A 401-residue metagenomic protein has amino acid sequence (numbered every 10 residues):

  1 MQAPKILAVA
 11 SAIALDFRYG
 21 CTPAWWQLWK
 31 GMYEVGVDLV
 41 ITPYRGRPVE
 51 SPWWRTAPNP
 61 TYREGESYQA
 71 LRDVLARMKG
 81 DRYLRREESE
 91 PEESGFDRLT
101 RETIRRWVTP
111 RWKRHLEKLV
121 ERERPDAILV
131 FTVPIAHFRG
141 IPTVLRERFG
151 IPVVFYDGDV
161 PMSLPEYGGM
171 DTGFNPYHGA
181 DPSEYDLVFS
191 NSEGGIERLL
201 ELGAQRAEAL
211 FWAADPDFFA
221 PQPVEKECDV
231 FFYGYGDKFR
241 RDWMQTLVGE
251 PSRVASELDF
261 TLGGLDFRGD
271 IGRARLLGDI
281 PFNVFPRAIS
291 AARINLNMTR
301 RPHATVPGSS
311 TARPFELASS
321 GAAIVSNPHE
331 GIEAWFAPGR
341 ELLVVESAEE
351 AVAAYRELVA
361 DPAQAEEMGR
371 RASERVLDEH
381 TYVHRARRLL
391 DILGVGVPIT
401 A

Functional and structural regions predicted by a protein language model:
Q2-W54, P58-P60, D97-R98, W112-H115 (+7 more regions): Nucleotide-sugar donor-binding catalytic core of glycosyltransferases
Y44-K118, R122: A conserved catalytic-core segment of Leloir-type glycosyltransferases
R124-D126: Proline-aspartate-enriched helix->loop->beta-strand connector
R146-S163: Active-site proximal beta-strand in glycosyltransferases
L342-A348, E357-P362: Conserved acidic donor-binding segment of nucleotide-sugar-dependent glycosyltransferases
V359-D391: A charged, aromatic-enriched C-terminal amphipathic alpha-helix characteristic of glycosyltransferases across folds
G394-A401: Generic C-terminal helix-cap and adjacent flexible tail
